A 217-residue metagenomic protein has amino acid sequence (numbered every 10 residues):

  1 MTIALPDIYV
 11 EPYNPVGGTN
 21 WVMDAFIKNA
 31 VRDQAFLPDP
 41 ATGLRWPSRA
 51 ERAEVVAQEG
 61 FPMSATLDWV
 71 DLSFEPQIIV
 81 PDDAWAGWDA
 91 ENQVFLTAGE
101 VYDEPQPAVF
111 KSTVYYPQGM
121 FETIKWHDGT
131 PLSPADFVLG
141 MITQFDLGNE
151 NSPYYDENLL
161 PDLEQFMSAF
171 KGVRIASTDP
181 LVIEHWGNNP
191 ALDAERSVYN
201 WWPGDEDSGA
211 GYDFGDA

Functional and structural regions predicted by a protein language model:
M1-A217: The feature preferentially marks the first beta-strand/turn patch immediately downstream of a bacterial lipoprotein
